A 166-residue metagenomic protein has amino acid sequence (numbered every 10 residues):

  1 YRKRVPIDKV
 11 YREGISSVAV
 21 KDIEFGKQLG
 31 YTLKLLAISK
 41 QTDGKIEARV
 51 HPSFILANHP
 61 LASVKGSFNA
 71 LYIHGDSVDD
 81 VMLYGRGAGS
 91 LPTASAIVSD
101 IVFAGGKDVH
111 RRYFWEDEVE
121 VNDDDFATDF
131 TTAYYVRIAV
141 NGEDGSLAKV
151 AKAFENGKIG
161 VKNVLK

Functional and structural regions predicted by a protein language model:
Y1-P6, H74-V81, F130-T131: Short acidic (Asp/Glu) and glycine-rich catalytic loops that position anionic groups and cofactors
Y1-S63, F68-A70: Substrate-binding/catalytic subdomain of NAD(P)-dependent oxidoreductase enzymes
D8-R12, D80-G85: Short hinge/gating elements
G14-K21, F68, A88, P92-S99 (+2 more regions): Conserved active-site and cofactor/substrate-binding residues in soluble primary-metabolism enzymes
I38-K40, H74-D76, A139: A generic structural motif
A48-D76, R86-L91, G157-L165: Low-complexity, glycine/alanine/valine/leucine- and proline-rich hydrophobic stretches
L83-A88, A139-E143: Hydrophobic alpha-helical bundle architecture
A96-K166: A conserved regulatory-domain signal marking ACT and ACT-like small-molecule sensing domains and adjacent regulatory
